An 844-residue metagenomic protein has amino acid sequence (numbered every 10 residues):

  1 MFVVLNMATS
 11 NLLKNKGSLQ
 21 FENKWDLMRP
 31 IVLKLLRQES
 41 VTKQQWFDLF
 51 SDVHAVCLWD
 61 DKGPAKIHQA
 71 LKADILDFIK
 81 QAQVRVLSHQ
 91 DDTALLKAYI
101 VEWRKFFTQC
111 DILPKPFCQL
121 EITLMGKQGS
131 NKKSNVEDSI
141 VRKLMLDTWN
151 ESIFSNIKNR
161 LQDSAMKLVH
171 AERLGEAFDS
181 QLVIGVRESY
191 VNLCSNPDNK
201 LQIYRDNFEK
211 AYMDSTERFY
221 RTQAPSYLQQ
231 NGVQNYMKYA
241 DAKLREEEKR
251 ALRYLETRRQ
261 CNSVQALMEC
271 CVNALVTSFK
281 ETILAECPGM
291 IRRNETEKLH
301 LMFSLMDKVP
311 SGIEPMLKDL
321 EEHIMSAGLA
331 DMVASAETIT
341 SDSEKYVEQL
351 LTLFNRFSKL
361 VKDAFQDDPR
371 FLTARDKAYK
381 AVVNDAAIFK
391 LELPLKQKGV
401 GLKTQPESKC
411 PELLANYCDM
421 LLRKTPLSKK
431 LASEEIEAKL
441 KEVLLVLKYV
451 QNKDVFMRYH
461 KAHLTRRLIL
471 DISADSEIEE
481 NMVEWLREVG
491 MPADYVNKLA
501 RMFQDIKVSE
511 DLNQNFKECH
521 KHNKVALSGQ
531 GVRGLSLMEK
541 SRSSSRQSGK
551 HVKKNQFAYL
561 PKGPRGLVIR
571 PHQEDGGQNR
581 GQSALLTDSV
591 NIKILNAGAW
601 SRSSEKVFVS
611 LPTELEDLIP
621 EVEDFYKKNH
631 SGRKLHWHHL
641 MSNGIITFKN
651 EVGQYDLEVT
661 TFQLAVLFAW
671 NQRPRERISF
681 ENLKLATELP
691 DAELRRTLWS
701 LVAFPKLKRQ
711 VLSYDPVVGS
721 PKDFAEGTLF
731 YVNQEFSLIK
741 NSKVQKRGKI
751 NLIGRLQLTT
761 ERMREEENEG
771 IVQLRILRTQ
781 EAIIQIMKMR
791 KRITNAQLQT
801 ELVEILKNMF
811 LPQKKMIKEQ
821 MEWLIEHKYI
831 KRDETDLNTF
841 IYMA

Functional and structural regions predicted by a protein language model:
F2-A844: Eukaryotic scaffold/interaction segments
